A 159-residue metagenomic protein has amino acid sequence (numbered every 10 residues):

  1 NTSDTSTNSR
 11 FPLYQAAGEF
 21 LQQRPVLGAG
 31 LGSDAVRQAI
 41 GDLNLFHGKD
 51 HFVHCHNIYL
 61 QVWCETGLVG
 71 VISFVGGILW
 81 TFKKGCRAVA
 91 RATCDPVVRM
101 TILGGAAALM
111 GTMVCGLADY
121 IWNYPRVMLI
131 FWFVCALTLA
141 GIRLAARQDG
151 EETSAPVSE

Functional and structural regions predicted by a protein language model:
N1-Q15, Q23, L27-T66: Long extracytoplasmic/lumenal interhelical loops at the membrane interface of multi-pass membrane proteins
A29-G30, K49, V71-S73, N123: Extended hydrophobic-aromatic, low-complexity segments
G30-D34, V69-I72, M113, A118: Gly/Ser/Thr-rich beta-alpha loop segments that engage phosphate groups in nucleotides
T66-M113: Hydrophobic transmembrane alpha-helices and their immediate junctions
L103-E159: Transmembrane alpha-helices of multi-pass inner-membrane enzymes
